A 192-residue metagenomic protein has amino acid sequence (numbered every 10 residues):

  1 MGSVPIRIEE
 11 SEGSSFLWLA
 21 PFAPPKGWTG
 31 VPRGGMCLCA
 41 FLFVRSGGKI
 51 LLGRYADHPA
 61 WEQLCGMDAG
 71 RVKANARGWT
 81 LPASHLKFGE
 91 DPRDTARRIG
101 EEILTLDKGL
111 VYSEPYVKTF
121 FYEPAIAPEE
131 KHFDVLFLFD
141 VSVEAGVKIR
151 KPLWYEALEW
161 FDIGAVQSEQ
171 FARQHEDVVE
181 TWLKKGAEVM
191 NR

Functional and structural regions predicted by a protein language model:
G2-F43, H58-A60: Acidic, metal-coordinating catalytic segment for phosphate/diphosphate chemistry, firing primarily on the Nudix
P32-R33, A69-V72, A127-E129: Short consensus segments that form the blades of beta-propeller domains, in both extracellular/periplasmic
M36, R77, K131-F133: Residue-level preference for beta-strand/loop junctions
L38-A40, G48, F133-V135, E156: Change "...and in nucleic-acid phosphodiester-cleaving endonucleases..." to "...and in nucleic-acid processing enzymes
V44, L138-S142, E159-D162: Short, well-ordered beta-strand micro-motif
S46-L106: Conserved Nudix-box catalytic region and its N-terminal flanking loop in Nudix hydrolases and closely related
R71, N75-G78, K148-R192: Nudix hydrolase/Nudix homology domain
T105-V147: Active-site segment of metal-dependent pyrophosphate-handling enzymes, primarily the Nudix hydrolase catalytic core
